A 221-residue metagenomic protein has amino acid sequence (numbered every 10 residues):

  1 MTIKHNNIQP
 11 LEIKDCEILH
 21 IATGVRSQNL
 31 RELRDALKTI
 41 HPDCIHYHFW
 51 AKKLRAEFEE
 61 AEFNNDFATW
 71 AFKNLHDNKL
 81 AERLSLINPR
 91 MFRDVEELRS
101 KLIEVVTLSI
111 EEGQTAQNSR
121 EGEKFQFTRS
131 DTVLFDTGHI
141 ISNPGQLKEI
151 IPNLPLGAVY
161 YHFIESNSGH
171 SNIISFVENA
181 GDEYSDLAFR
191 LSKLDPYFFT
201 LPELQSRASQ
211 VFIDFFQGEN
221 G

Functional and structural regions predicted by a protein language model:
T2-T69, N78-G221: Extended alpha-helical surfaces
